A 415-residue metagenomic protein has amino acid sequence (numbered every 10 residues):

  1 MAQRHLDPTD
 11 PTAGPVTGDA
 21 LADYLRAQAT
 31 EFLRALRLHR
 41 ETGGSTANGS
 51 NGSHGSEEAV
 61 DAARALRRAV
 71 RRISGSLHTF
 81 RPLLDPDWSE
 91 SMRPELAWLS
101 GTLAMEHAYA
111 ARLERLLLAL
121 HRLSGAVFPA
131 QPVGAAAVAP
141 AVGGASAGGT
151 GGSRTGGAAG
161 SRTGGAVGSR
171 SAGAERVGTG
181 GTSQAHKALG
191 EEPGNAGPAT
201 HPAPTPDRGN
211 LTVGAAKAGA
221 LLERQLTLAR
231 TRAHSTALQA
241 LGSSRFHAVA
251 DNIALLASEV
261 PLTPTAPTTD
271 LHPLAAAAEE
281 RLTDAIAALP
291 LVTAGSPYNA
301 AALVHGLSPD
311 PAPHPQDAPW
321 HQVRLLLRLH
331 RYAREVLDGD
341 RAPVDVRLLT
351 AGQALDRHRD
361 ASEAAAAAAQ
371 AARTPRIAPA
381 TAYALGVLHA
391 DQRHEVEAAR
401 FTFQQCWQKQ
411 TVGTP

Functional and structural regions predicted by a protein language model:
M1-P415: Cationic, histidine-enriched alpha-helical/coil surfaces that engage anionic ligands
